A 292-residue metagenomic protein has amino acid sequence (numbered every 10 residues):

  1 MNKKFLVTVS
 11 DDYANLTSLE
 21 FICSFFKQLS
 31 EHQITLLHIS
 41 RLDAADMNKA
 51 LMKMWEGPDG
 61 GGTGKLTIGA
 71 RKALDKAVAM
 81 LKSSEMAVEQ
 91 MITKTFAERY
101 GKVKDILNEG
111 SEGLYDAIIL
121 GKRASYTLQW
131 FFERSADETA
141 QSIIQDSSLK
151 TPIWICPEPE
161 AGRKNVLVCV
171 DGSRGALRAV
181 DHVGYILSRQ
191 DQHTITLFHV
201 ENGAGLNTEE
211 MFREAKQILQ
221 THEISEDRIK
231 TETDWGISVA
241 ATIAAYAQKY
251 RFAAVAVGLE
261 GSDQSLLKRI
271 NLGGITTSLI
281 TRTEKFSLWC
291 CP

Functional and structural regions predicted by a protein language model:
M1, R41, A79-I118, R123-S125 (+1 more regions): Structural beta-alpha unit
M1-D59, G162-K230, F252, R282: Small/aliphatic-rich secondary-structure junction motif
K4, K27-Q28, V103-E160, K249-P292: Gly/Ser-rich helix-loop-strand patches that form or flank binding pockets for ribonucleotide-derived cofactors
N15-L16, V103, A176-L177, V239-A241 (+1 more regions): Short, well-ordered alpha-helical microsegments
I22, A77, I106-L107, V183 (+3 more regions): Aromatic/hydrophobic pocket-lining residues that form π-stacking "cages" and hydrophobic walls in ligand
I34, V88-K94, I153, I195 (+2 more regions): Hydrophobic anchor at the start of a short beta-strand that flanks the dinucleotide cofactor-binding loop
E56-K72: A short acidic, glycine-rich active-site loop that binds or catalyzes chemistry on phosphate/adenosine moieties
A70-V78, F212, K216: N-terminal membrane-insertion helices
